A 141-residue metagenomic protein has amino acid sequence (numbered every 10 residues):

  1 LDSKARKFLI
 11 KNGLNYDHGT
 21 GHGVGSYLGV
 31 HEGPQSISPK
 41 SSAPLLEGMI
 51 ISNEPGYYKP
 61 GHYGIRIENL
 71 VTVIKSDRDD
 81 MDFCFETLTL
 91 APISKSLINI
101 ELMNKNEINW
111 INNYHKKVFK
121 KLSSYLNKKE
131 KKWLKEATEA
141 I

Functional and structural regions predicted by a protein language model:
L1-G21, A43: Gly/Pro-rich turn-and-neighbor structural signature
G19, Y27-I141: Charged, cofactor-coupling segments
V24: Active-site His/Glu-centered metal-binding helix of metallohydrolases
